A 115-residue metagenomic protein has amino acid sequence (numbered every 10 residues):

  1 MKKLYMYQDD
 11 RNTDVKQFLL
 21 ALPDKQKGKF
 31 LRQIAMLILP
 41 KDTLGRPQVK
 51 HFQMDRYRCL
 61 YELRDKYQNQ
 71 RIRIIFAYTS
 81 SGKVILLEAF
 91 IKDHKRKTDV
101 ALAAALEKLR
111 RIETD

Functional and structural regions predicted by a protein language model:
M1-Q70, S80-K83, I91-D115: Basic, Lys/Arg-enriched alpha-helical interface segments
R73-A77: Short, surface-exposed beta-strand/loop micro-motifs that present aromatic residues
L87: Conserved catalytic cores of phosphodiester-cleaving nucleases, focusing on short active-site segments
